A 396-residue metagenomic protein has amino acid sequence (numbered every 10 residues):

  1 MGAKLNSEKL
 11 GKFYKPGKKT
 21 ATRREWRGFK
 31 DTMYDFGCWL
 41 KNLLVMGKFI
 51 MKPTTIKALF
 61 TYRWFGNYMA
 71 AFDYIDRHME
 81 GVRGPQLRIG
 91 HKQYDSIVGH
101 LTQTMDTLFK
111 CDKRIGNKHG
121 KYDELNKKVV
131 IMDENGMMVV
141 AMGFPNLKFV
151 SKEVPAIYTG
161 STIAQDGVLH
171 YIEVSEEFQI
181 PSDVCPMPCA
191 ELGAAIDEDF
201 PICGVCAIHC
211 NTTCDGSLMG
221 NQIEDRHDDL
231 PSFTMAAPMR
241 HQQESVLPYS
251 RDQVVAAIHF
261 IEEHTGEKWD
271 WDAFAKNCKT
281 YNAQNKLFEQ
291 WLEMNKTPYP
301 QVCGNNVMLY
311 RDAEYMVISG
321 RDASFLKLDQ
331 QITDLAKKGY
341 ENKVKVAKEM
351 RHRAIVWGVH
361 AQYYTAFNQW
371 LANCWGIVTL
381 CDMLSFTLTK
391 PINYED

Functional and structural regions predicted by a protein language model:
M1-Y62, T212, I223-D225: Long terminal accessory regions outside catalytic cores
K18, F36-I131, H259-T379, M383-T389: A charged, amphipathic alpha-helical module
V82-Q86, T162-A164, G193-V205, M219-D228 (+4 more regions): Charged, low-complexity, helix/coiled-coil-prone segments
L125, E134-E173, I355-D396: Redox- and metal-dependent alpha/beta enzyme cores, enriched for Fe-S-associated oxidoreductases and cofactor-handling
I131-A237: N-terminal accessory/cap region of cofactor-dependent oxidoreductases and related radical enzymes
L169-F178, G193, P248-V254, F274-Y281 (+1 more regions): Noncatalytic linker/hinge segments flanking ATPase motor cores
P201-C203, I208-T297: Internal, well-ordered alpha/beta segment that forms a basic, Gly-enriched binding/recognition surface
Q243, C303-G304, D396: Helix N-terminus capping/helix-initiation residues
